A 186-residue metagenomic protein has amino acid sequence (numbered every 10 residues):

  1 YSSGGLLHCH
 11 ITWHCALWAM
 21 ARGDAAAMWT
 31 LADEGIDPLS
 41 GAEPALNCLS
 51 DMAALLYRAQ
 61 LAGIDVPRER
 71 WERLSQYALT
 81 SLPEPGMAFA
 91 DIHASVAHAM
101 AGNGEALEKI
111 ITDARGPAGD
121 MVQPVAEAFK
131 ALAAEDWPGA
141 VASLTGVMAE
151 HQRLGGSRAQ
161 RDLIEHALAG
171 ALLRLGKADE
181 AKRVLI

Functional and structural regions predicted by a protein language model:
Y1-R22: Internal metal/ion-chelating core segments
L17-I186: Helix-coil-helix junctions within alpha-helical repeat/solenoid scaffolds
